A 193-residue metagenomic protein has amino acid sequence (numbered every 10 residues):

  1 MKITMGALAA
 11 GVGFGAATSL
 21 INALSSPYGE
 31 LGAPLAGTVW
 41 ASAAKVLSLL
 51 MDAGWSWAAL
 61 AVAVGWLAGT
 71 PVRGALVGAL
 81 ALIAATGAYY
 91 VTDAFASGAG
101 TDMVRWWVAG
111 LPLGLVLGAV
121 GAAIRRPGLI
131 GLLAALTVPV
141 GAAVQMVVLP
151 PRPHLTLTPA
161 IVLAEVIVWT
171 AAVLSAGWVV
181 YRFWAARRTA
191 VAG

Functional and structural regions predicted by a protein language model:
M1-A10: N-terminal membrane topogenic signal
T4, V72-A79, I130-L136: Membrane-interfacial loop-to-transmembrane alpha-helix junctions, especially the N-terminal start
L8, G110-A134: Short helix-perturbing small/polar motifs within transmembrane alpha-helices
T18-S56, G87-A109, A142-V168: Membrane interfacial helix motifs at helix-loop boundaries and amphipathic/re-entrant anchors
G54-A99: A glycine-rich, hydrophobic loop/mini-helix early in the fold
W57-A63, G114-G118, A172-L174: Hydrophobic, membrane-inserted alpha-helices
A63-P71, V120-R125, W178-W184: Structural signal for the C-terminal ends of transmembrane alpha-helices and the immediately following loop
A134-G193: Terminal transmembrane helical module of multi-pass membrane proteins
